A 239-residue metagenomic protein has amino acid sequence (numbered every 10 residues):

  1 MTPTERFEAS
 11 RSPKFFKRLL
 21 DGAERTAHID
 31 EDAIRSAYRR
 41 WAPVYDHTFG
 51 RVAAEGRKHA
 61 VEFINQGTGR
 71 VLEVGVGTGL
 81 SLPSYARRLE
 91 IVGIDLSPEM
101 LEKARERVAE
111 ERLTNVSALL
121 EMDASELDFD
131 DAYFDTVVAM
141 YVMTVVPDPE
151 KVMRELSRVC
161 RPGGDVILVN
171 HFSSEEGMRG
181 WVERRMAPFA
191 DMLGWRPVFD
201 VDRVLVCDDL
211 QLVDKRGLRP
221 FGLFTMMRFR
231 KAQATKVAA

Functional and structural regions predicted by a protein language model:
T2-E31: N-terminal auxiliary segments of SAM/dcSAM-dependent transferases
E24-D32, I167-T225: C-terminal alpha-helical "lid/dimerization" subdomain adjacent to the S-adenosyl-L-methionine
R39-G50: Class I SAM-dependent methyltransferase Rossmann-like catalytic core, especially the SAM/SAH-binding loop
R51-T68: Conserved alpha-helix/loop element of class I SAM-dependent methyltransferases that forms part of the SAM/SAH-binding
L72, V76-E126: Class I SAM-dependent methyltransferase SAM/SAH-binding core
S125-V137: A short acidic, Gly/Pro-enriched loop at the edge of an enzyme's catalytic core that lines a small-molecule cofactor
T136-D148: A short SAM/SAH-binding and catalytic strip from SAM-dependent methyltransferases
E150-P162: A short glycine-rich, Lys/Arg-flanked "PGG" loop and its adjoining helix->strand segment in the class I
